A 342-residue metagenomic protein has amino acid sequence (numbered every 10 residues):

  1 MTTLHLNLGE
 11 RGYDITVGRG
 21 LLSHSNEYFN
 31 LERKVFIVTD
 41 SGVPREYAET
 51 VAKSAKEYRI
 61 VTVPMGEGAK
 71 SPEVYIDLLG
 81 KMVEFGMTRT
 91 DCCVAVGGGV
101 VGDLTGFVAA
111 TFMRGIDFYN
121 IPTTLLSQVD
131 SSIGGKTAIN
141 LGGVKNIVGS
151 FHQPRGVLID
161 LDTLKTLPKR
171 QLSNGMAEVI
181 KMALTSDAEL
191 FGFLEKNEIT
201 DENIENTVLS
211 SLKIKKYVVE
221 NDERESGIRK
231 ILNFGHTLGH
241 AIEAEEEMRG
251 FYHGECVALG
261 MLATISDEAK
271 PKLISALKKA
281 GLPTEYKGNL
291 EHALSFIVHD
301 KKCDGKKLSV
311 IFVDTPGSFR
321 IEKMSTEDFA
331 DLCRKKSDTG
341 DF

Functional and structural regions predicted by a protein language model:
M1-C92: ATP/NTP phosphate-donor binding region
N7, G86-T88, T111-F112, N140-L141 (+3 more regions): Solvent-exposed alpha-helices and their adjacent loops that cap or buttress functional pockets in soluble metabolic
T16, F107-N197: A glycine/threonine-rich phosphate-anchoring loop and its flanking beta-alpha core in nucleotide/phosphate-binding
G18, I37, P122, D160 (+3 more regions): Residue-level signal for inorganic ion chemistry
E84-T90, F112-N120, A244-E255, A269-P271: Phosphate-handling active-site elements
V100-F107, Q128, H240-A241: Short glycine/serine/threonine-rich phosphate/pyrophosphate-binding segments that cradle anionic phosphate groups
A177-V179, K270-F342: C-terminal charged capping/lid subdomain of soluble metabolic enzymes
F193-H292: Active-site segments that bind and position negatively charged phosphate/pyrophosphate groups
